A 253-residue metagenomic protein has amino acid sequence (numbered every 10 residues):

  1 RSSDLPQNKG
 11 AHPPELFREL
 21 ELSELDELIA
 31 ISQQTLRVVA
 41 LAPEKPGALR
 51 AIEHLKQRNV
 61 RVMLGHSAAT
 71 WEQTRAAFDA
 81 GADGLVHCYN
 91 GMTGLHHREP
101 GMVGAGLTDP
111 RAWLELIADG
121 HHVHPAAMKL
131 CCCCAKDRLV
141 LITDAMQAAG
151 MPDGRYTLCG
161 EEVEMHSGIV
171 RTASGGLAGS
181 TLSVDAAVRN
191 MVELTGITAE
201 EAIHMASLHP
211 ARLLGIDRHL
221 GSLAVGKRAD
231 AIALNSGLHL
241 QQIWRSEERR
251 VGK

Functional and structural regions predicted by a protein language model:
R1-P100, A148-M151: Histidine/acidic-residue-rich, glycine-tolerant segments that coordinate divalent metal ions
S2, G252-K253: Short, small-residue-biased leader/transition segments that mark boundaries at the very start of proteins
P43, Y89, S236, E247 (+1 more regions): Residues that line or immediately flank small-molecule/substrate-binding pockets and catalytic motifs
A51, L55, L64, Q73-E201 (+3 more regions): Active-site-adjacent C-terminal substructures of enzyme catalytic domains
A206-S207, K227: A general structural motif at alpha-helix termini
R212, S222-R250: C-terminal cap of metal-dependent C-N hydrolases
